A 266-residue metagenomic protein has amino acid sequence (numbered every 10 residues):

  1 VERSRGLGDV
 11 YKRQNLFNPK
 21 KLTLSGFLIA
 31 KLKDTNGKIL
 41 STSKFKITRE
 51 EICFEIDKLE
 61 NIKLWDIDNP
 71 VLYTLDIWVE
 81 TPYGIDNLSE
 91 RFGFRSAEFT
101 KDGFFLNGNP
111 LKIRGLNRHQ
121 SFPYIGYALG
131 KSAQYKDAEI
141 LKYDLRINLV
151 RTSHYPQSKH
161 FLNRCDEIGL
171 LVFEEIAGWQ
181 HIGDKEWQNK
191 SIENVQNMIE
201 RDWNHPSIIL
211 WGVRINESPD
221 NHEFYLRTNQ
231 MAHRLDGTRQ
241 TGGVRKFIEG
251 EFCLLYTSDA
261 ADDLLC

Functional and structural regions predicted by a protein language model:
V1-Y11, Y256-C266: Single conserved hydrophobic/aromatic residue that forms the stacking wall/gate of nucleotide- or nucleobase-binding
R5-P156, N163-R164, G169-V172, N194 (+2 more regions): Secreted/periplasmic carbohydrate-active enzymes, especially glycoside hydrolases
A97, S121, K246, D262-D263: Disulfide-stabilized cysteine-rich extracellular repeat microdomains
H119, W179, D263-C266: Active-site loop signature of alpha/beta-hydrolase-fold enzymes
E139, L149-S258: Substrate-binding/catalytic cleft of secreted carbohydrate-active enzymes, primarily glycoside hydrolases
